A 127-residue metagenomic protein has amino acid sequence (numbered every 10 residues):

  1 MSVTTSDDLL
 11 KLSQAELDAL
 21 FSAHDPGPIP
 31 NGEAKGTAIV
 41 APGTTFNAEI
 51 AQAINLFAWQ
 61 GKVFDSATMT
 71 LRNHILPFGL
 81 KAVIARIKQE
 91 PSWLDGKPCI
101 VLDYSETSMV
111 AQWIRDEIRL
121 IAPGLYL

Functional and structural regions predicted by a protein language model:
M1-L127: Soluble ligand-binding/transfer domains with enclosed cavities or grooves
